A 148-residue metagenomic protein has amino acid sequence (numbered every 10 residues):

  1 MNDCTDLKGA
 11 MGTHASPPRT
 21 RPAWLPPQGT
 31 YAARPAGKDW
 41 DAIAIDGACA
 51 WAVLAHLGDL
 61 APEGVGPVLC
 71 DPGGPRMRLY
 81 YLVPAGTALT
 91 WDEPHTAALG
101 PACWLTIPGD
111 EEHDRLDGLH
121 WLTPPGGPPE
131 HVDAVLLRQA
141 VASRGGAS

Functional and structural regions predicted by a protein language model:
M1-P75, A85-T87, A97-G100, E111-S148: Signature for HUH/AEP ssDNA processing cores
R78: Structured interaction and signal-relay segments at domain junctions
W91-L99, C103-T106: A short, polar beta-strand/turn micro-motif
